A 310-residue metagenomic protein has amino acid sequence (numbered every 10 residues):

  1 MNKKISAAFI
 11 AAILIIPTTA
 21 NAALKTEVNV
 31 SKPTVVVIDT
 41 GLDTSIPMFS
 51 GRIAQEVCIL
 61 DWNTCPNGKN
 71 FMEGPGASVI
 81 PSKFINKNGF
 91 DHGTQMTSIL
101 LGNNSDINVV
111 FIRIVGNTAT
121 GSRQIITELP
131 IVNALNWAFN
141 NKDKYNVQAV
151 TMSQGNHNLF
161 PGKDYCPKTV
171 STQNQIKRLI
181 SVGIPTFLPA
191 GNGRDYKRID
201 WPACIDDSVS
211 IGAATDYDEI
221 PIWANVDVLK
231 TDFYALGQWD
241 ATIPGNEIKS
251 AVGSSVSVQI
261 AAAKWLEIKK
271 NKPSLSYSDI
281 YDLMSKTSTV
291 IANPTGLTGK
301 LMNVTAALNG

Functional and structural regions predicted by a protein language model:
N2-F9: Sec-dependent signal peptide recognition, specifically the positively charged N-region followed immediately by
F9-P17: Bacterial N-terminal signal peptides
T18-A22: Sec/Tat signal peptide C-region and signal peptidase I cleavage site
A23, Y145-Q154, D207-S210, I222 (+1 more regions): C-terminal subdomain of the subtilisin-like protease fold in secreted/lumenal serine endopeptidases
A23-N108, G116-T118, P130-N133, N140-N146 (+2 more regions): Active-site core segment of subtilase-fold serine proteases
P33, D39, I59, D200-K270 (+1 more regions): Extracellular S/T/G-rich loop segment that most often corresponds to the catalytic His/Ser-adjacent loop
T34-I38, N108-R113, N146-S153, P185-P189 (+2 more regions): Structural recognition of the beta-strand scaffold that forms the well-ordered cores of secreted hydrolase catalytic
V115-I205, Y217, N246-Q259, T295-G296: Substrate-binding/access-modulating region of protease and related hydrolase catalytic domains
